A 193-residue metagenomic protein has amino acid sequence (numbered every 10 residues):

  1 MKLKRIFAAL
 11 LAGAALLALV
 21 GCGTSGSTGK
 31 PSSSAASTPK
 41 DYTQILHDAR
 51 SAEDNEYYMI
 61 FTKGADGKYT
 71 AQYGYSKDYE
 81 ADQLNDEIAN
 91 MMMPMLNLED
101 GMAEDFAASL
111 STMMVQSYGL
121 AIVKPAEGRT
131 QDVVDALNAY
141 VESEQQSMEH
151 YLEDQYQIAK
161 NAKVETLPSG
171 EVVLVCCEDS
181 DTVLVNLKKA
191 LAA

Functional and structural regions predicted by a protein language model:
M1-L10: Bacterial N-terminal signal peptides that target proteins for export
L17-G21: C-terminal motif of bacterial Sec signal peptides marking the signal peptidase cleavage site
G23-G26: Bacterial signal peptide processing site
A36-M91, N97-D100: Early exported N-terminus immediately downstream of N-terminal targeting peptides
P39, T43-L46, L120, T130 (+3 more regions): Extracytoplasmic/secreted envelope proteins and their assembly/folding machinery, especially bacterial periplasmic
M93-A139, Q145: Mid-length scaffold segments of soluble, non-membrane domains
T112-M113, I122-K124, Q155-A193: A short, solvent-exposed beta-edge/loop patch
T130-P168: Short Gly/Thr-rich strand-loop-strand
